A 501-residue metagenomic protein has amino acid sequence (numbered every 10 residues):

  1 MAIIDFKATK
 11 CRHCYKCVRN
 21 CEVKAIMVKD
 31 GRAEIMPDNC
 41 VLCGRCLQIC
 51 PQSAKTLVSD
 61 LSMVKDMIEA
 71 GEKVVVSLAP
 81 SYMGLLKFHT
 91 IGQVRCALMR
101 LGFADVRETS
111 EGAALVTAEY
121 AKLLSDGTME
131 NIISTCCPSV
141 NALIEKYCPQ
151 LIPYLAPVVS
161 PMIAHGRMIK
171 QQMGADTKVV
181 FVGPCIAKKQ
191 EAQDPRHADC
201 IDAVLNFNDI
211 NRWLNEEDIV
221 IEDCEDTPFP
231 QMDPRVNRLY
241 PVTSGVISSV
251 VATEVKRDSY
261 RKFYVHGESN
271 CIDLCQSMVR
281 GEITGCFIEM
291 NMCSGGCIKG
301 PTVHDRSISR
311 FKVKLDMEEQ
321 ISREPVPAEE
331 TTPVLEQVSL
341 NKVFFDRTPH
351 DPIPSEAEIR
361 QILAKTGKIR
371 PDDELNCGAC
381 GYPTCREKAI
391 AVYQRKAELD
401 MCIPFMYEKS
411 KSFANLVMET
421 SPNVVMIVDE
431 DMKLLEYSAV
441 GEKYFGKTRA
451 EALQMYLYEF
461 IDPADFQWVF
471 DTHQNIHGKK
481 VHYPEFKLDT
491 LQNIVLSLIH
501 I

Functional and structural regions predicted by a protein language model:
M1, K7-A8, I26-V28, M36-P37 (+5 more regions): Short, intrinsically disordered, charge-biased short linear motifs at domain edges
I3-F6, R12-M36, V41, R45-L61 (+2 more regions): Iron-sulfur cluster-binding cysteine motifs and their immediate structural context in ferredoxin-like electron-transfer
C14, C43, F445, L453 (+1 more regions): PAS-family sensory domains
V58-R360, P383-A391: Iron-sulfur-associated redox domains of electron-transfer enzymes in respiratory and anaerobic energy metabolism
V343, P354-M406: Terminal or standalone catalytic/regulatory effector modules within metabolic enzymes and repeat proteins
K409-F445: Sensory modules in modular signal-transduction proteins
A450-L491: Terminal output helix/cap of sensory domains in signal transduction proteins
I499-I501: Conserved small/polar residues in nucleotide/adenosyl-binding loops
